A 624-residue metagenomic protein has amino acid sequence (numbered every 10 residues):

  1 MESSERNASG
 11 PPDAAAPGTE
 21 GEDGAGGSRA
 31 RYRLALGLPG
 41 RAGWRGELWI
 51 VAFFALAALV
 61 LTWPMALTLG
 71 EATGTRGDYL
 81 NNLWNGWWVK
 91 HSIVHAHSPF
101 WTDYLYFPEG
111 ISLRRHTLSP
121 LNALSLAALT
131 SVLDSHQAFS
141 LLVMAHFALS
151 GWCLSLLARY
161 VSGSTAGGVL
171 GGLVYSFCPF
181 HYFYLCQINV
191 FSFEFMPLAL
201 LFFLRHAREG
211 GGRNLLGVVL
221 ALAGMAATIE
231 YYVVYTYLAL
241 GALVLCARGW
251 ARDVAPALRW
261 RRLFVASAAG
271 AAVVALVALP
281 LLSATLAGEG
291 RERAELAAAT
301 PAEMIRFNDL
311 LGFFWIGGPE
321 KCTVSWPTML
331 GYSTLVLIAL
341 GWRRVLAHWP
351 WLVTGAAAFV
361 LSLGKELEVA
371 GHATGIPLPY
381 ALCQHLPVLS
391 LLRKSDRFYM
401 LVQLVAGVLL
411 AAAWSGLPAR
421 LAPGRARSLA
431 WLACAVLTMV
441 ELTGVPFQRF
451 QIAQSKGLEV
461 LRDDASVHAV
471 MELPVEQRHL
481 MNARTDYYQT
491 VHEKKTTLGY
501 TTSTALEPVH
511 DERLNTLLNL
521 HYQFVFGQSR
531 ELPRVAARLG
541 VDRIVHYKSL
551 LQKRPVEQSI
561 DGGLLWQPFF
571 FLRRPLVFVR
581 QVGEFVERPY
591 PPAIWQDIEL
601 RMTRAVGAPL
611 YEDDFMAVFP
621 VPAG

Functional and structural regions predicted by a protein language model:
M1-W63, V265-G270, A347-T354, L429-W431: Start-transfer (signal-anchor) and selected internal transmembrane alpha helices of multi-pass inner/ER membrane
F54-A58, L142-V161, T165-W250, A266-P280 (+1 more regions): Membrane-embedded helix bundles of polyisoprenyl
A58-S150, S176-F193, A302-G317, V369-G371 (+2 more regions): Membrane-interface coil-to-helix junctions
R76-S92, L263, S267-G341, V388-L391 (+1 more regions): Periplasmic/ER-lumenal interhelical loops and adjacent helix-loop junctions in multi-pass membrane proteins
F183-V190, A299-I305, P319-C322, A357-V405 (+3 more regions): Membrane-helix boundary/interfacial segments in multi-pass membrane proteins
S267-A272, V408-T443: Signature aromatic-anchored transmembrane alpha helix within multi-pass, membrane-resident enzymes that catalyze glycan
L330-S362, S415-G416: Hydrophobic, aromatic-rich transmembrane alpha-helices and their immediate juxtamembrane boundary segments
A433-G624: Extracytoplasmic
